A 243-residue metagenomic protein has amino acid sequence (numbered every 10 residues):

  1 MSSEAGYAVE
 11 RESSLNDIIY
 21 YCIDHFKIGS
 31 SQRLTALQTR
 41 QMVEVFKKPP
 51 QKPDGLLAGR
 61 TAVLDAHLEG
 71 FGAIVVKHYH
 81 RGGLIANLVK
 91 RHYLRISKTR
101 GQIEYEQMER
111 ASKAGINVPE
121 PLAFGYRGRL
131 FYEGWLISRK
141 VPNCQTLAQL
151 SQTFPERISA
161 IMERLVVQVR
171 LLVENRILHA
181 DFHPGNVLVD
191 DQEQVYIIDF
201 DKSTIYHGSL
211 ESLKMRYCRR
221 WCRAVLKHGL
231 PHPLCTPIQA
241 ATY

Functional and structural regions predicted by a protein language model:
S2-P53: Juxta-kinase regulatory segment immediately upstream of eukaryotic protein kinase catalytic domains
R40-Q145, R170, E174: Conserved ATP-binding subdomain of kinase catalytic cores across diverse folds
H92, F154-P155, L213-R216: Glycine-rich, phosphate-binding/catalytic loops in enzymes
T146-P155: AlphaC helix of the protein kinase catalytic domain
R157-Q168: Conserved alphaE helix
R176, D181, D199: Conserved catalytic-loop position in the HRD/HxD motif
F182-V189: Hydrophobic residue at the +6 position relative to the catalytic HRD Asp in the kinase catalytic loop
D190-Y243: C-lobe/activation-segment region of protein kinase-like
